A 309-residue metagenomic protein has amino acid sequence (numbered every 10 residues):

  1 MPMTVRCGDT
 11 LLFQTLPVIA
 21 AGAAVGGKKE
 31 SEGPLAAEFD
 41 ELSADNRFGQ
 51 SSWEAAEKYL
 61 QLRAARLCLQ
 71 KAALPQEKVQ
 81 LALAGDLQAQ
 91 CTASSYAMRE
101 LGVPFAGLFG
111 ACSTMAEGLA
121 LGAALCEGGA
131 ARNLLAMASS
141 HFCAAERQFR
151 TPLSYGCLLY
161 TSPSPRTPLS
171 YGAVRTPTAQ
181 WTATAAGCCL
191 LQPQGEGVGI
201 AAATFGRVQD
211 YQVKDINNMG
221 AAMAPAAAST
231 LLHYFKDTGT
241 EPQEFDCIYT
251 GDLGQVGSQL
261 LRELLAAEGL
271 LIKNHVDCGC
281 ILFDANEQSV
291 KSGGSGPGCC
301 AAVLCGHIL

Functional and structural regions predicted by a protein language model:
M1-A106, P168-T178, G187-L309: Conserved "HGTGT" condensation-loop signature of ketosynthase/thiolase-family condensing enzymes that catalyze
R6-D9, A123-C126, Y155-L159, R175-Q180: A generic local secondary-structure boundary/capping motif
Y96-R147, T151-L159: A generic, well-ordered mixed alpha/beta core segment in the N-terminal half of proteins
Y160-P165: Conserved small/polar residues in nucleotide/adenosyl-binding loops
